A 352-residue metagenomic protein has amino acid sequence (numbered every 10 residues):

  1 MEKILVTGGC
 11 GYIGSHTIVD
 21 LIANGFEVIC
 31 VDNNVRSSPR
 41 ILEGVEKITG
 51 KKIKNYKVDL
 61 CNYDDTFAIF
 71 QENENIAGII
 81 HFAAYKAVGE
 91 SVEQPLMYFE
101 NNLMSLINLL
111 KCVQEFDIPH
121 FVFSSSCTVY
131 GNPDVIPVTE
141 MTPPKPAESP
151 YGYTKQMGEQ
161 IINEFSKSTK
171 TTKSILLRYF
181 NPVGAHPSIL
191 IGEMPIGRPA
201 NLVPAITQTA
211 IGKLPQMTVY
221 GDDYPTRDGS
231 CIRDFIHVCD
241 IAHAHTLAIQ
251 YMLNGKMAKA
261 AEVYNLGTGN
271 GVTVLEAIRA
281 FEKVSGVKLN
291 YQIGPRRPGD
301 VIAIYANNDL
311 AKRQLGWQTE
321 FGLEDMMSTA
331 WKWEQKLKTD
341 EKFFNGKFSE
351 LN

Functional and structural regions predicted by a protein language model:
M1-G78, R198: N-terminal Rossmann/SDR dinucleotide-binding element
H16, D20, C112, I161 (+1 more regions): Rossmann-fold NAD(P)-dependent oxidoreductase module
C61-N62, Q94, N307, G322: Acidic/polar helix N-cap motif
N62, S105-N108, H120, M157-G158 (+1 more regions): Conserved cofactor-binding/catalytic machinery of classical short-chain dehydrogenase/reductase
A77-I80, V122: N-terminal Rossmann-like NAD(P) cofactor-binding module of classical short-chain dehydrogenase/reductase
F82-K86, S125-S126: Conserved NAD(P)H cofactor-binding loop of Rossmann-fold oxidoreductase domains
E93-L96, E100, M104-K111, V129-N181 (+1 more regions): Catalytic helix-loop patch of NAD(P)-dependent Rossmann-fold dehydrogenases
A205-N352: C-terminal substrate-binding subdomain of Rossmann-fold SDR/epimerase-dehydratase oxidoreductases
